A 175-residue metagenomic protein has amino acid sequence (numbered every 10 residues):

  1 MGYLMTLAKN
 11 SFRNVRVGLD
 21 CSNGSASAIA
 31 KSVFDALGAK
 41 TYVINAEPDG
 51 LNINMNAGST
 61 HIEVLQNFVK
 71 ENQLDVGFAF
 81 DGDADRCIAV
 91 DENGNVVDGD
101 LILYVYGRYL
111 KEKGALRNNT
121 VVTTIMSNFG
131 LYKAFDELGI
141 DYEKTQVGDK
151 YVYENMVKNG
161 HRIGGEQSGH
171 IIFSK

Functional and structural regions predicted by a protein language model:
M1-G2, T6, N93-G165, H170-I172: Proline/glycine-rich low-complexity loops and linkers
M1-K70: Gly/Ser/Thr-enriched, mixed-charge loops and adjacent short helices that form phosphate/oxyanion-binding elements
L4, D20, I62-L65, F78 (+4 more regions): Buried hydrophobic positions in well-ordered alpha/beta secondary-structure cores of metabolic enzymes
N23, G82-R86, G94, G169: Short, glycine/acidic-enriched loop or turn micro-motifs at the edges of active sites
A28-S32, M55-A57, C87-E92, L131-E137 (+2 more regions): Short acidic, glycine/serine/threonine-rich loops at helix termini
N72-L74, G160-H161: Short, high-confidence coil segments that cap the C-terminus of an alpha-helix and link into the following beta-strand
F80-D91, R162-G164: Active-site microenvironments of hydrolase-like enzyme catalytic domains
